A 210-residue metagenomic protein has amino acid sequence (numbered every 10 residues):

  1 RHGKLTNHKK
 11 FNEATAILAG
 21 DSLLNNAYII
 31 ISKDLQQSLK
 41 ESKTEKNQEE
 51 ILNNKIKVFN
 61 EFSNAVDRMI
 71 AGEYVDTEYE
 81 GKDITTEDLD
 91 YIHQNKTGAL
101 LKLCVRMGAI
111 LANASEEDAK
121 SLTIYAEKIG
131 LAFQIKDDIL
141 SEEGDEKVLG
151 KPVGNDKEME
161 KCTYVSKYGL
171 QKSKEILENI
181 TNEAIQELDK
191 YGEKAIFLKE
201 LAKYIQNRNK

Functional and structural regions predicted by a protein language model:
R1-D189, E193-Q206: Mg2+-dependent prenyl diphosphate-binding active-site environment of isoprenoid biosynthetic enzymes
